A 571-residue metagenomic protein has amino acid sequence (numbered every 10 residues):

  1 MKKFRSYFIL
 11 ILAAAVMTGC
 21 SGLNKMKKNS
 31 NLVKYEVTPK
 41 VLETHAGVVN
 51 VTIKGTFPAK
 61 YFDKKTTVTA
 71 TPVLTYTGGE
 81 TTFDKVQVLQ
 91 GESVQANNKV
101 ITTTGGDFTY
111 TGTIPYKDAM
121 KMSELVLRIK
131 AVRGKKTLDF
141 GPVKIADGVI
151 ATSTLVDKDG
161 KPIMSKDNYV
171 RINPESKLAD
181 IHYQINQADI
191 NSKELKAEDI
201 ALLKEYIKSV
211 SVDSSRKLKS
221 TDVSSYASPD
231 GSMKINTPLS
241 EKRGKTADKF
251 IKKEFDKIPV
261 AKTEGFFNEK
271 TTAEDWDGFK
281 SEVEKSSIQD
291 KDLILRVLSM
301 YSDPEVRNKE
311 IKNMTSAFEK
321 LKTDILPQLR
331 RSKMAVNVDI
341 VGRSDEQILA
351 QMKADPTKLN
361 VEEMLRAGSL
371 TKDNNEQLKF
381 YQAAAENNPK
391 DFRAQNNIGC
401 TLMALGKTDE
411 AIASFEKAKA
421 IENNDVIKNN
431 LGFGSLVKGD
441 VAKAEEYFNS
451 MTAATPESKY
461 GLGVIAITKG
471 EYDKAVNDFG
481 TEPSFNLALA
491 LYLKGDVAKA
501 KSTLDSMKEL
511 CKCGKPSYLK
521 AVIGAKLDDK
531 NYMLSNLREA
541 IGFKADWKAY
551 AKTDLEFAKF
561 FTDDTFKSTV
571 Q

Functional and structural regions predicted by a protein language model:
K2-C513, K520, G524, D529-S535 (+5 more regions): N-terminal targeting segments with Sec-dependent signals, encompassing both cleavable signal peptides and non-cleavable
